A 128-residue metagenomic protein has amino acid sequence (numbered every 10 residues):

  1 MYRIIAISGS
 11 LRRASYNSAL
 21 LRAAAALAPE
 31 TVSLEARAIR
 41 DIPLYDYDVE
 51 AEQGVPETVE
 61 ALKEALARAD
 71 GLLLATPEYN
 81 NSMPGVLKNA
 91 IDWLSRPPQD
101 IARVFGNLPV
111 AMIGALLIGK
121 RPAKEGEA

Functional and structural regions predicted by a protein language model:
Y2-V32: N-terminal beta1-alpha1 ligand-phosphate binding loop
G9, I39, A115-L117: Cofactor-binding loop segments of dinucleotide-utilizing enzymes, especially the Rossmann-like FAD- and NAD(P)+-binding
R13-A14, P43, G119: Flexible, glycine-rich phosphate/dinucleotide-binding loops and adjacent beta-alpha linkers at cofactor/substrate
S33-L44, Q99, V104, A128: Mobile beta-alpha loop/short-helix "lid" or hinge segments that flank ligand
I39-P56: N-terminal beta-loop-helix "entrance" segment that forms/cooperates in small-molecule cofactor or anionic ligand
G54-A128: Helix-loop-strand module that forms the ligand-binding subsite of alpha/beta enzymes
